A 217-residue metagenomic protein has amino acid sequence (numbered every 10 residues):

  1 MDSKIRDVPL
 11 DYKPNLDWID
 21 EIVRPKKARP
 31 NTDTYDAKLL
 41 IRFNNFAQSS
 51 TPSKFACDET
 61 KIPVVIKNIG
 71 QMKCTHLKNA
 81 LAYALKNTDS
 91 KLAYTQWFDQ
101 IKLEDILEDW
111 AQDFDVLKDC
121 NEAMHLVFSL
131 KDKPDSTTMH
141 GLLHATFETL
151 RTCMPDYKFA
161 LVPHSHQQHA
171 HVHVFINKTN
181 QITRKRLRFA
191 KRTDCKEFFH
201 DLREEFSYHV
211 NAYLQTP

Functional and structural regions predicted by a protein language model:
M1-P217: N-terminal nicking endonuclease/strand-transfer module with a His-rich metal-binding environment and a catalytic Tyr
